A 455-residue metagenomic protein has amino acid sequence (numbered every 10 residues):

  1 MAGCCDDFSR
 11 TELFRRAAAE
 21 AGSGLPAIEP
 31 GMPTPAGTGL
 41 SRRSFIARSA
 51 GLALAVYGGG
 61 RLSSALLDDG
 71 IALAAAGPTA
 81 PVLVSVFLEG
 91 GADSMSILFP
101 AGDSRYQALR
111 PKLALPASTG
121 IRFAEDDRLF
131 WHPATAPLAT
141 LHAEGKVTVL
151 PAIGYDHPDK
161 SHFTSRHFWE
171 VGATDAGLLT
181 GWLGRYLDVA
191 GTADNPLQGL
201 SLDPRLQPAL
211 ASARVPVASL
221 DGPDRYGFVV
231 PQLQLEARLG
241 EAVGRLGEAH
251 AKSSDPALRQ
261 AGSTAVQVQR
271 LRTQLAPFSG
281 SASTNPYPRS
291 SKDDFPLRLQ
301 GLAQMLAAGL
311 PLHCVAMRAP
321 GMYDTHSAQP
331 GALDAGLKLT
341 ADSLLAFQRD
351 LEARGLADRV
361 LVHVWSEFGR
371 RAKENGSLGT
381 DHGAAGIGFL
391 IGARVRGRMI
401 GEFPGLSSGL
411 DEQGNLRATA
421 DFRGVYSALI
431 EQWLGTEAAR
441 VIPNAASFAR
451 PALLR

Functional and structural regions predicted by a protein language model:
M1-L40: N-terminal secretory signal peptides
D7-R10, F99-P100, P111-P133, M322-R455: Feature marks hydrolase-like catalytic cores characterized by long aromatic- and Gly/Pro-rich stretches
A19, M32-G39, R43, G60-F99 (+1 more regions): C-terminal segment of N-terminal export signals and the immediately downstream linker at the start of the mature
I71-A75, R128-L235: Extracytoplasmic mature domains of secreted/periplasmic and thylakoid-lumen proteins
T79-V82, A92-F130, A136, T148 (+2 more regions): Active-site-surrounding "flap" and adjacent substrate/cofactor-binding loops of secreted or lumenal enzymes, prototyped
P81-A92, L138, T148, H313-A319 (+3 more regions): Beta-strand elements within well-structured catalytic alpha/beta cores of enzymes that handle phosphate/sulfate esters
A190-D293: Patatin-like phospholipase A catalytic core
G247-D350, R354: Anion-binding catalytic surfaces of enzymes that hydrolyze or transfer phosphate/sulfate esters
